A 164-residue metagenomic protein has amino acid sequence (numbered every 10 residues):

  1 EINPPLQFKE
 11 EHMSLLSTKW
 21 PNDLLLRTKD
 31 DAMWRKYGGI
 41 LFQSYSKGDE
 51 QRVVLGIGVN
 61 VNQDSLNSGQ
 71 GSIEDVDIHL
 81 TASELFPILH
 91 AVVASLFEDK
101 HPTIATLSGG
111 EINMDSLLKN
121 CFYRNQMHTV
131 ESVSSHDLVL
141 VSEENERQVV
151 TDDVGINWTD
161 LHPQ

Functional and structural regions predicted by a protein language model:
E1-L16, L26-Q164: Long, positively charged amphipathic alpha-helical accessory segments at protein N-termini or as interdomain linkers
T18-N22: Alpha/beta catalytic cores of group-transfer enzymes, especially the acyltransferase/condensing modules of polyketide
